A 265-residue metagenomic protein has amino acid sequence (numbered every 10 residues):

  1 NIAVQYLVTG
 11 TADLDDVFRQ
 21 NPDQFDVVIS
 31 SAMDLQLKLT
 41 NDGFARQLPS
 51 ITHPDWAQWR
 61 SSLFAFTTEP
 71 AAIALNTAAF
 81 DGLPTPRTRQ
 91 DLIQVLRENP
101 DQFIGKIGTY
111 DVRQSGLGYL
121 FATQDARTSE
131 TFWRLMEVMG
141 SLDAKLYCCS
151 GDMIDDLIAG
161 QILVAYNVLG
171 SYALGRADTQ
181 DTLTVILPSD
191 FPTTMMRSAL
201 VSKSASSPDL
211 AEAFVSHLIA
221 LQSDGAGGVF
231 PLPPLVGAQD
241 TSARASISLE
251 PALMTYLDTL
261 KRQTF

Functional and structural regions predicted by a protein language model:
N1-A3, T40, I73, G175 (+1 more regions): Short, polar/charged alpha-helical segment
N1-K38: Early extracytoplasmic/lumenal segment of secretory-pathway proteins
D23-V28, R46-T77, G105-K106: A structural signal for short loop-to-beta-strand junctions that line the ligand-binding cleft of periplasmic/secreted
L39-I51, Q58-S61, G175-L187: Ligand-binding "clamshell"
P54-Q58, E69, L135-G140, L146 (+1 more regions): Periplasmic-binding protein-like
A72-A79, F121-T123, M195-S207, A226-V229: A bilobed periplasmic-binding-protein/Venus flytrap-type ligand-binding module shared by bacterial periplasmic
G105-I186: Ligand-binding pocket segment of bilobal, Venus flytrap-like solute-binding proteins
P208-D209, H217-F265: Extracellular/periplasmic juxtamembrane helices and adjacent flexible linkers that interface with membrane partners
